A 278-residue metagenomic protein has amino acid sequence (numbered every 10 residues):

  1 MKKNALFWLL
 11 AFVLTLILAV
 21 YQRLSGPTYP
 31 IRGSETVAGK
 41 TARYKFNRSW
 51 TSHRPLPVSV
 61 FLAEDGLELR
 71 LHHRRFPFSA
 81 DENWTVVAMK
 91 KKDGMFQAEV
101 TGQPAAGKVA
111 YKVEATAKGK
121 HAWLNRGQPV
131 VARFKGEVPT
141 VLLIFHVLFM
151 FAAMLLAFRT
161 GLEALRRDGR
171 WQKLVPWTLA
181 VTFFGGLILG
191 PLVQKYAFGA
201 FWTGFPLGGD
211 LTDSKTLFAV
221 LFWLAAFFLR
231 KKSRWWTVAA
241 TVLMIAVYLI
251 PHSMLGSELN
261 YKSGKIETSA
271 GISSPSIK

Functional and structural regions predicted by a protein language model:
M1-A152, A157-G169, W236, A240-T241 (+3 more regions): Glycan-association/targeting regions that enable binding to alpha-glucans and other polysaccharides
K2, A153-I188, Q194, F198: Juxtamembrane interface at the cytosolic side of transmembrane helices
P139-F145, A200-D213: Non-cytosolic membrane-interface motifs at loop->transmembrane helix junctions
M150, M154, D213-V220: Hydrophobic core segments of transmembrane alpha-helices in multi-pass, intramembrane catalytic enzymes
L162-R166, D210, A225-K231: Hydrophobic alpha-helical transmembrane segments
V193-T203, G256-K265: A cytosolic-side transmembrane-helix exit/cap motif
T216-K278: Generic detector of multi-pass transmembrane helix bundles and their immediately adjacent loops in polytopic membrane
